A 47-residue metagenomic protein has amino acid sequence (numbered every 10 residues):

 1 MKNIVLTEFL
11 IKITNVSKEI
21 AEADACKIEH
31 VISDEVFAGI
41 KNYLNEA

Functional and structural regions predicted by a protein language model:
M1-E22: Charged, amphipathic alpha-helical coiled-coil/dimerization segments
E22-A47: C-terminal regulatory/oligomerization modules of transcriptional regulators
